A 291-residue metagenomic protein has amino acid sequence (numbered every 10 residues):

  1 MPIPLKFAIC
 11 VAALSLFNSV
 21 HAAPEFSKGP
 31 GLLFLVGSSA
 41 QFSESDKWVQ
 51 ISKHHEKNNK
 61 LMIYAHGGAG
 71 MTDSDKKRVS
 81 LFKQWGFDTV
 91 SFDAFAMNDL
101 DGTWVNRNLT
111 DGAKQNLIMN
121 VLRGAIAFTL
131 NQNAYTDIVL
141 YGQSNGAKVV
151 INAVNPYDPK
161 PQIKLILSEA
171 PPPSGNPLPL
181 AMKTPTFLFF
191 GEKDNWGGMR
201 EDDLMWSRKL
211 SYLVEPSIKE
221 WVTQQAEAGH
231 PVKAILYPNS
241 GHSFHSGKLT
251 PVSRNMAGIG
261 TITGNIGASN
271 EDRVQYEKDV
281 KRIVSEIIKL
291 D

Functional and structural regions predicted by a protein language model:
M1-A23: Classical Sec-dependent N-terminal signal peptides that target proteins to the secretory pathway
L35-K53, K57-N131, K248-L249, N255-N265: Serine-hydrolase catalytic machinery in alpha/beta-hydrolase-like enzymes
G37-F42, L122-K183: Primarily recognizes the serine-hydrolase "nucleophile elbow" in alpha/beta-hydrolase and SGNH/GDSL folds
N59-M62, K164, P185: Alpha/beta-hydrolase fold active-site loops
F92-M97, G102, P171, K193 (+1 more regions): Active-site loop/turn elements of alpha/beta-hydrolase fold enzymes, especially the short glycine-/histidine-rich
L188-F190: Short beta-strand/loop motif that positions the catalytic acidic residue of the alpha/beta-hydrolase fold
N195-I218: Conserved alpha/beta-hydrolase "acid-adjacent" motif
A228-D291: C-terminal catalytic histidine-bearing segment of alpha/beta-hydrolase fold enzymes
